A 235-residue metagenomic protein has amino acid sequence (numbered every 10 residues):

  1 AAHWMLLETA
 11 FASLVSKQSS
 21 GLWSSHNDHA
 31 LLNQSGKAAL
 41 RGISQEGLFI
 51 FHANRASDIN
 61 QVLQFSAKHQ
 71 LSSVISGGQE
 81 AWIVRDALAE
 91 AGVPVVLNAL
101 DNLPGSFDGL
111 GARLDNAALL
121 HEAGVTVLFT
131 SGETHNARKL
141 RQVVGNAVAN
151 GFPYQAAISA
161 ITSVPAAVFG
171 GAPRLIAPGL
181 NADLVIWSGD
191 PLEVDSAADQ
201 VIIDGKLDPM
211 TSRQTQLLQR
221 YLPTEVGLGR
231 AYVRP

Functional and structural regions predicted by a protein language model:
A1-S73, A197, I203, G229-P235: Polyanionic/metal-chelating signatures
L32, F51-R55, G77-Q79, S106-R113: A general structural motif
L48, D86-A89, P94, N98-W187 (+1 more regions): His/Asp/Glu-enriched, well-ordered alpha-helical/loop segment that forms or immediately abuts the divalent-metal
A56-N60, E80-R85, N136-R138: Active-site environment of divalent metal-dependent phosphoester hydrolases
L63-S66, Q79-I83, A117: Histidine-anchored nucleotide/phosphate-binding helix
V74-Q79, V96: Short internal beta-strands
A177-Y221: C-terminal cap of metal-dependent C-N hydrolases
L222-E225, R230: Charged, amphipathic alpha-helical linkers/stalks
